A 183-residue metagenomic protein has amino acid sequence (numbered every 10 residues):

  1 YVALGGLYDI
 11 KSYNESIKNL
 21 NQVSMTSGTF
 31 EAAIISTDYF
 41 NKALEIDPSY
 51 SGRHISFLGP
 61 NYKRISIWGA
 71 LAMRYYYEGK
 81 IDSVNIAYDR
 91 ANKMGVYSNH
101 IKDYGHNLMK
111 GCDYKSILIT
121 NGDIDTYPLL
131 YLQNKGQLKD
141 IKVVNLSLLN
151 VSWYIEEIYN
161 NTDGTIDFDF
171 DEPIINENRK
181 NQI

Functional and structural regions predicted by a protein language model:
Y1-Y114, L132-I183: ER/secretory pathway lumenal C-terminal domains and tails of membrane proteins involved in glycoprotein biogenesis
I117-Y127: Short periplasmic/luminal acceptor-recognition loop of GT-C membrane glycosyltransferases, typified by
